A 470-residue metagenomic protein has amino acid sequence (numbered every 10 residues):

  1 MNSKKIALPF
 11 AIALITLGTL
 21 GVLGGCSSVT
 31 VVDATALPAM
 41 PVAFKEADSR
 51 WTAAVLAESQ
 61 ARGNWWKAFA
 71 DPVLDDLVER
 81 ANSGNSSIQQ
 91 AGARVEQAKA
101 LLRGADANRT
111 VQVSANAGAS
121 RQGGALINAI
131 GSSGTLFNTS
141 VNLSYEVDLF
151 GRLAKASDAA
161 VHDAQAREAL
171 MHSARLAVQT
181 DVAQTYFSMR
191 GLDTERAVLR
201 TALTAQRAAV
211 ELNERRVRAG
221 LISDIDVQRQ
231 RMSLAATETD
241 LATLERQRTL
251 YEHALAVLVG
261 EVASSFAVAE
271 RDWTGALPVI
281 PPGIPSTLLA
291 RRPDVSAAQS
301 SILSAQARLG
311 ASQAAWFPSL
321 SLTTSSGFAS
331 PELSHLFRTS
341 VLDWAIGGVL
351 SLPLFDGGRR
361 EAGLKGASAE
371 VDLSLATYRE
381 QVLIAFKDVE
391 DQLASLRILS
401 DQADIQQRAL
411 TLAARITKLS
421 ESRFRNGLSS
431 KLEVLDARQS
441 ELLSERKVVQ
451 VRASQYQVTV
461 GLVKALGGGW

Functional and structural regions predicted by a protein language model:
N2-L14, T19-S83, F137, V161 (+3 more regions): Terminal intrinsically disordered/low-complexity segments used for targeting and assembly
A53, Q60-F69, L74, E79 (+5 more regions): Small/polar, glycine/serine/threonine/aspartate-rich low-complexity segments that form flexible
E58-S59, K67, N82, A159 (+4 more regions): Amphipathic alpha-helical coiled-coil scaffold segments and their short linker/junction regions
Q89-Q90, D106, V147-R175, I225 (+8 more regions): Sec/SRP-type N-terminal targeting helices
S114-E146, R152-H162, R167-L170: Outer membrane beta-barrel translocator domains of Type V secretion systems
L153, E168-I284, S395, L399 (+2 more regions): Periplasmic alpha-helical coiled-coil/stalk elements that build and connect Gram-negative outer-membrane
R207, A236-S264, S312, L399 (+1 more regions): Short segments within alpha-helical structural elements
